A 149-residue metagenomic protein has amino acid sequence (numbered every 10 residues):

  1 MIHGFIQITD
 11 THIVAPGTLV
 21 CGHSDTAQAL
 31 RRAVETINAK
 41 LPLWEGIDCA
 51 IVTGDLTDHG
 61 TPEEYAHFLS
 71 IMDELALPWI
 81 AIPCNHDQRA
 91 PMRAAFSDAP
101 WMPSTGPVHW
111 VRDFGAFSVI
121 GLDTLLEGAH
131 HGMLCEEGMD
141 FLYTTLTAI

Functional and structural regions predicted by a protein language model:
M1-H67: N-terminal active-site segment of His-dependent metallophosphoesterases
T61-I149: Extended active-site neighborhood of metal-dependent phosphoesterases/phosphodiesterases
